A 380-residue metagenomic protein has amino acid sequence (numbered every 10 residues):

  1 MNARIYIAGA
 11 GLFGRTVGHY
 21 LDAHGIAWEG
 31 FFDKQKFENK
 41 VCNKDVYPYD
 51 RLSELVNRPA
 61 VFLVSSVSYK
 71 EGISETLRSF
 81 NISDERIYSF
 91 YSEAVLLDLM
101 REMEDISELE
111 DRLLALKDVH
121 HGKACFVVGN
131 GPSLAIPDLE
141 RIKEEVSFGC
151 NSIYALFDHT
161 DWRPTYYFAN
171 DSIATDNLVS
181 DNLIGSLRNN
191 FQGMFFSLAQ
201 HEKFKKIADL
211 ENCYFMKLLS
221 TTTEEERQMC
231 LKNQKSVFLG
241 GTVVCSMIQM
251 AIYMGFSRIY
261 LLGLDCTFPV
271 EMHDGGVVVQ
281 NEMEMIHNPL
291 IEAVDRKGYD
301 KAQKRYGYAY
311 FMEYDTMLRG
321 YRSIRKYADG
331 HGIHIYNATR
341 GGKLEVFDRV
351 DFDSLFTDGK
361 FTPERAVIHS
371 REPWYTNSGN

Functional and structural regions predicted by a protein language model:
M1-S107: Hydrophobic, well-ordered beta-alpha structural blocks that scaffold small-molecule cofactor pockets
V17, K70-G72, T76, F80-N380: Metal-ion/cofactor- or nucleotide/acyl-coenzyme-handling active-site neighborhoods
